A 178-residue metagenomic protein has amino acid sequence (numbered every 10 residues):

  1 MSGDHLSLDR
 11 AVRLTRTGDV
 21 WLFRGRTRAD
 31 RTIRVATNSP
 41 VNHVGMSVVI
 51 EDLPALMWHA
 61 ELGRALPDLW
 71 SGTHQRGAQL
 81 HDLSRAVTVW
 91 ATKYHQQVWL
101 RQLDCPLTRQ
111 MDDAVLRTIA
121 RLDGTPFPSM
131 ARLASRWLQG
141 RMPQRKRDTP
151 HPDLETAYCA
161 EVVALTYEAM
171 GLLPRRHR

Functional and structural regions predicted by a protein language model:
M1-R178: Cysteine-nucleophile amide-bond enzymes
